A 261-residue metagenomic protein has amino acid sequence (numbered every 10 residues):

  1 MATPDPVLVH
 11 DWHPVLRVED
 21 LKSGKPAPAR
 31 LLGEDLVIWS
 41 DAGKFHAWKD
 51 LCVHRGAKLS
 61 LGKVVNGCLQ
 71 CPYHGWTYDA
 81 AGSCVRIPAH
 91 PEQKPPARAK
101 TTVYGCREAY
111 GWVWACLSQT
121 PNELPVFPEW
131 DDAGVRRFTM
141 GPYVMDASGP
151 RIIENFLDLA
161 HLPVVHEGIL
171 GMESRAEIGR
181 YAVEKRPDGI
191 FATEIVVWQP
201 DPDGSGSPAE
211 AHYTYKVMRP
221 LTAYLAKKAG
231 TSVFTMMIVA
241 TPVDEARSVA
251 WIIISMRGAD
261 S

Functional and structural regions predicted by a protein language model:
A2-T3, V9, V165, E177: Non-catalytic accessory segments flanking enzyme active sites
T3-V7, P14-R137, I190: Rieske [2Fe-2S] iron-sulfur-binding domain
H13, E34, T102, E177-G179 (+1 more regions): Short beta-strand or tight-loop elements that sit immediately N-terminal to catalytic metal-binding acidic residues
P121-S261: C-terminal catalytic domain of Rieske-type non-heme iron oxygenases
